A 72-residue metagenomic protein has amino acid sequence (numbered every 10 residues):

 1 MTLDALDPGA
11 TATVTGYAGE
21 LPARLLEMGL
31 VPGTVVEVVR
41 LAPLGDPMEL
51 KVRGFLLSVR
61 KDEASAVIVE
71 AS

Functional and structural regions predicted by a protein language model:
M1-L26, V31-V39, M48-S72: Compact, charge-rich alpha-helical regulatory domains located at protein termini
L44-D46: Short acidic/glycine-enriched loop/turn segments that link adjacent beta-strands
